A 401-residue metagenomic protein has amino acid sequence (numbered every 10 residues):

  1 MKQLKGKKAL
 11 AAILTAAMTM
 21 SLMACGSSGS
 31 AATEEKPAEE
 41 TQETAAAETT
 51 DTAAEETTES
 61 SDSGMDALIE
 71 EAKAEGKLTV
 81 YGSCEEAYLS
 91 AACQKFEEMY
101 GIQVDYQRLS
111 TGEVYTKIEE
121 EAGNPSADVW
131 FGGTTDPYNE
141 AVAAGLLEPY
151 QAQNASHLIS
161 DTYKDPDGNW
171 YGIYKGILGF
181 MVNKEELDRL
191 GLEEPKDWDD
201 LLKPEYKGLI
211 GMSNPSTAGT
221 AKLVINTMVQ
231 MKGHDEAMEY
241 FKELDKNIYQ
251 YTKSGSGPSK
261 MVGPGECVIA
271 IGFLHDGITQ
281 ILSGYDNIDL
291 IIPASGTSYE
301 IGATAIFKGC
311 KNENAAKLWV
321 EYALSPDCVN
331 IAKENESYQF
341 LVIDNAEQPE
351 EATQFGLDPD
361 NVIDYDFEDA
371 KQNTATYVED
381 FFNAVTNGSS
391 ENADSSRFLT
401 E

Functional and structural regions predicted by a protein language model:
L4-S28: Sec-dependent N-terminal signal peptides of Gram-positive bacterial secreted proteins and lipoproteins
M23-K36, E43-T52: Bacterial lipoprotein signal-peptidase II cleavage site
A47, G64-K73, K77-T79, S83-Q103 (+2 more regions): Short, polar/charged alpha-helical segment
T79-C93, D105-E121, P125-E266: Extracytoplasmic ligand-binding site segments that recognize negatively charged/polar headgroups
D136-E140, V268-N287: A ligand-binding cleft/hinge motif common to bilobed small-molecule-binding domains
G176, Y240-D245, Y251-T252, G284-K308: Periplasmic-binding protein-like
S298, G302, F307-Y365, S396-R397: Mature extracytoplasmic/periplasmic domains
P359-E401: Conserved C-terminal helix/tail region of periplasmic/extracytoplasmic solute-binding proteins
